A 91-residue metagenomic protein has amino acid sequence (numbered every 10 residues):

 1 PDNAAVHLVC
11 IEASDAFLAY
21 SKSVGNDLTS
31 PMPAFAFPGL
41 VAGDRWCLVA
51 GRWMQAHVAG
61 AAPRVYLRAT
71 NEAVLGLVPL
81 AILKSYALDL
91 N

Functional and structural regions predicted by a protein language model:
P1-A16, P79, A87-D89: Extended boundary segments
E12-D27: Short, basic/aromatic beta-hairpin or loop at an interaction surface
T29-A36: Short alpha-helix capping/helix-loop boundary micro-motifs
W53-G76: Short, compositionally biased
N71-N91: Glycine- and charge-enriched low-complexity intrinsically disordered segments
